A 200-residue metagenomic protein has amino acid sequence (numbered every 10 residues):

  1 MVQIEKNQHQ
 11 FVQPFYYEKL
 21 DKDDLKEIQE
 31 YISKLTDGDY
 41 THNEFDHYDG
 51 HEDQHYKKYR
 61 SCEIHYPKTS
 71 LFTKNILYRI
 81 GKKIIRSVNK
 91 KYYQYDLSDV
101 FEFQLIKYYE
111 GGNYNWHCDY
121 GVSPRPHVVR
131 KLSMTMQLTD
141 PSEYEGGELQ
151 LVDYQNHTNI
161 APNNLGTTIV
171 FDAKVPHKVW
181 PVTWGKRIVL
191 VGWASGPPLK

Functional and structural regions predicted by a protein language model:
M1-Y93: Non-heme Fe(II)/2-oxoglutarate
Y78, R86-K200: Catalytic core of non-heme Fe(II) oxygenases with the double-stranded beta-helix
